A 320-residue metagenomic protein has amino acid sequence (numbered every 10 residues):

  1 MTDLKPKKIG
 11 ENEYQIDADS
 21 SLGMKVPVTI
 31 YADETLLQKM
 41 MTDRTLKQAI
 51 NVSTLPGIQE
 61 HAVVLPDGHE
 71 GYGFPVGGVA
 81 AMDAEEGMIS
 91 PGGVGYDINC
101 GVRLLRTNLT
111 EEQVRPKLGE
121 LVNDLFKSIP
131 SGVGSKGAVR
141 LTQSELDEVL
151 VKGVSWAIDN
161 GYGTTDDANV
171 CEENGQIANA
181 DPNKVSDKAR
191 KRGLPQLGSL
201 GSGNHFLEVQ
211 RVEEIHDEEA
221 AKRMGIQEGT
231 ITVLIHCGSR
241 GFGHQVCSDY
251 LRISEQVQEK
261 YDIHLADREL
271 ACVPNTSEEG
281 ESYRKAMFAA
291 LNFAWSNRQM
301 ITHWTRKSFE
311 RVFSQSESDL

Functional and structural regions predicted by a protein language model:
M1-H61, M88-G92, I98-K222, E228 (+1 more regions): Glycine-rich, flexible loop motifs
V63-L65, T232-G238: Short glycine-rich or small-residue beta-strand-to-loop segments that form or flank ligand, phosphate, metal/Fe-S
V64, G68-Y72, G77-N99: Active-site cofactor/substrate anionic-group-binding motifs, chiefly glycine- and Lys/Arg-rich phosphate-binding loops
E70-G71, G238-G243: Short acidic, Gly/Ser-rich segments with clustered Asp/Glu that frequently serve as metal-coordination loops in enzyme
